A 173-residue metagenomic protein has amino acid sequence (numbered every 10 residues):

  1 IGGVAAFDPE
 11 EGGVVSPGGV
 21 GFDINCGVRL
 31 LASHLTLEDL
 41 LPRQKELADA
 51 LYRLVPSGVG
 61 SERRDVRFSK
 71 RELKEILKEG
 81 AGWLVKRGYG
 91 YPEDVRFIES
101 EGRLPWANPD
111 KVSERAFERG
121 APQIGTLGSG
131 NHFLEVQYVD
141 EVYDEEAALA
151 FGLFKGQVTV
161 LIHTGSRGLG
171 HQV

Functional and structural regions predicted by a protein language model:
G3, F7-E10, V14-G19, I24-L149 (+1 more regions): Glycine-rich, flexible loop motifs
K155-V173: A conserved active-site cap/scaffold subdomain adjacent to cofactor or substrate pockets
